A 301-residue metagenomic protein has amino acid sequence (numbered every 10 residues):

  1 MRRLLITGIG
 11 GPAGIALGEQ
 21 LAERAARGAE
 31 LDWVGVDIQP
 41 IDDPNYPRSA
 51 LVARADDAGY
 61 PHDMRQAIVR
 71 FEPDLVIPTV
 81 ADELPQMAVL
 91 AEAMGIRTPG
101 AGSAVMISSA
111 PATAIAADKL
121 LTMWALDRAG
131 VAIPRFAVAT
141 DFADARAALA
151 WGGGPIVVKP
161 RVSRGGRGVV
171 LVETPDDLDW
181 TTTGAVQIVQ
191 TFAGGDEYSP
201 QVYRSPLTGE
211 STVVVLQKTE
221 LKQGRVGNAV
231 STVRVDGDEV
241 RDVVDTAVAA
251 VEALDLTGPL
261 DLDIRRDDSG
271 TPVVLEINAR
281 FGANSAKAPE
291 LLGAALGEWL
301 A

Functional and structural regions predicted by a protein language model:
M1-M106: ATP-binding N-terminal substructure of ATP-dependent carboxylate-amine bond-forming enzymes
A112-E197, P206-G209, V240-R241: Active-site nucleotide/adenylate-binding loops and adjacent lid/helix of ATP-dependent enzymes
R128, D267, E298-A301: Peripheral (often C-terminal) accessory segments that flank ATP-dependent C-N-forming ligase machineries
Q190-D255, N278-L300: ATP-dependent carboxylate/phosphate-activation module, predominantly the ATP-grasp catalytic core and closely related
T257-S269: A short glycine-rich, hydrophobically flanked beta-strand micro-motif that places a catalytic Asp/Glu for divalent metal
